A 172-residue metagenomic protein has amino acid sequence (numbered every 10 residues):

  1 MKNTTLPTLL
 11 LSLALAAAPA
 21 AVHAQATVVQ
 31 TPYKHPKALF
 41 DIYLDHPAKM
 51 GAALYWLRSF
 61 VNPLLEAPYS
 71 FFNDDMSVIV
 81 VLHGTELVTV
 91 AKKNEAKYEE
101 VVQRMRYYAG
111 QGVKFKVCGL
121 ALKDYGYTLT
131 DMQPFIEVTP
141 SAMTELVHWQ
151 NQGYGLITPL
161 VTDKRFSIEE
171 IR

Functional and structural regions predicted by a protein language model:
M1-T5: Positively charged n-region of N-terminal signal peptides that target proteins for export
T8-A18: Bacterial N-terminal signal peptides
A20-A24: Sec/Tat signal peptide C-region and signal peptidase I cleavage site
P32-D45, L82-L87: Acidic/histidine-rich, surface-exposed loop or edge segments in extracytoplasmic proteins
A38-D41, I79-L82, K114-V117, I157-T158: Structural recognition of the beta-strand scaffold that forms the well-ordered cores of secreted hydrolase catalytic
G51-F71: Histidine-anchored nucleotide/phosphate-binding helix
F71-V90: Acidic helix-start/capping segments at beta-turn-to-alpha-helix junctions
V88-R172: A cross-taxonomic marker for long C-terminal extensions/tails that follow the last structured domain
